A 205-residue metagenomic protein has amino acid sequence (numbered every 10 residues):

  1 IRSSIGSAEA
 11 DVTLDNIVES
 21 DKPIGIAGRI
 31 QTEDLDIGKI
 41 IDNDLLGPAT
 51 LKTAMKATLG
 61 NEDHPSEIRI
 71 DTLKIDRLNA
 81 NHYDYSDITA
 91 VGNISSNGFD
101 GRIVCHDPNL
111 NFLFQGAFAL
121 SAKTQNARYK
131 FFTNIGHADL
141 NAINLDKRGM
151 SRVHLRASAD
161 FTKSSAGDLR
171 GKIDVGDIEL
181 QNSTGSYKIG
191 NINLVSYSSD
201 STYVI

Functional and structural regions predicted by a protein language model:
I1-I205: Interface amphipathic segments
